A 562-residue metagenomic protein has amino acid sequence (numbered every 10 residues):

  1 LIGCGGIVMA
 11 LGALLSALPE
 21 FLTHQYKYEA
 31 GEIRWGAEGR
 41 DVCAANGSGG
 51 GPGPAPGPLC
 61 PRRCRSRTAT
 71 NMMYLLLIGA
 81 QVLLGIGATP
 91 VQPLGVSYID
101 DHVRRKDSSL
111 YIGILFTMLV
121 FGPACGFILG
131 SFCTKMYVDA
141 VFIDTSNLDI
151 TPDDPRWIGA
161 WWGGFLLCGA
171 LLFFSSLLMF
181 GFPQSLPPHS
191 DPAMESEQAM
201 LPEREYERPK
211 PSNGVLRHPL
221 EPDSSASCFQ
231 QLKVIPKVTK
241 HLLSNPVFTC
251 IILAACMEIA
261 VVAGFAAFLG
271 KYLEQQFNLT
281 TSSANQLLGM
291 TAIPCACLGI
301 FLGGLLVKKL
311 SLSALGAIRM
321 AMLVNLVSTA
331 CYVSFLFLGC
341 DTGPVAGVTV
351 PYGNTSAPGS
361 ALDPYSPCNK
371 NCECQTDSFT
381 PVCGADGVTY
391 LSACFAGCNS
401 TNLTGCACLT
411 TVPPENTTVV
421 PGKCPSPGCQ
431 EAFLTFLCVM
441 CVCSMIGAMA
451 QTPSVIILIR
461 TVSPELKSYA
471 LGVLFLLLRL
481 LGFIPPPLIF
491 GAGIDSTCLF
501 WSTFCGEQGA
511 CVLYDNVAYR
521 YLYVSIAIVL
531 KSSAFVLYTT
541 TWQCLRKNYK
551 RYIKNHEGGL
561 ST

Functional and structural regions predicted by a protein language model:
G3-A80, F127-P246, A254, F268 (+6 more regions): Disordered extramembrane loops and terminal tails of multipass alpha-helical membrane proteins
A13, A88, F475: Glycine-rich His-Gly loop
Q81, I112-V120, G289, L471-R479: Small-residue-rich transmembrane alpha-helices and their cytosolic helix-loop interfaces in multi-pass secondary
V82-T117: Cytoplasmic helix-loop-helix junction between adjacent transmembrane helices in 12-TM secondary transporters
A88, Q92, E258-A266, A450-Q451: Conserved extracellular-gate-facing transmembrane-helix segments in secondary transporters
R104-S131, G482: Classical protein tyrosine phosphatase
R105-K106, L110-Y111, A314-A317, E465 (+2 more regions): Short N-terminal signal/transit or membrane-insertion segments and the immediately adjacent low-complexity/disordered
